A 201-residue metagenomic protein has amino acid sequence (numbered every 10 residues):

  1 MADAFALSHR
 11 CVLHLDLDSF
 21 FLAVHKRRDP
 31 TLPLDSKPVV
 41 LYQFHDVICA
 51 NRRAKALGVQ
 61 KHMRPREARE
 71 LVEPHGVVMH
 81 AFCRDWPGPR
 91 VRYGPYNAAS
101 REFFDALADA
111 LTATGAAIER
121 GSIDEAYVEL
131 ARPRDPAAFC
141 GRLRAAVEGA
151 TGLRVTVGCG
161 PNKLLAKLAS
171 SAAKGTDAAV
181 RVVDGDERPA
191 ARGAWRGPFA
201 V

Functional and structural regions predicted by a protein language model:
M1-V201: Gly/Gly-Pro- and Ser/Thr-rich, intrinsically disordered tail segments characteristic of DNA damage-repair and tolerance
